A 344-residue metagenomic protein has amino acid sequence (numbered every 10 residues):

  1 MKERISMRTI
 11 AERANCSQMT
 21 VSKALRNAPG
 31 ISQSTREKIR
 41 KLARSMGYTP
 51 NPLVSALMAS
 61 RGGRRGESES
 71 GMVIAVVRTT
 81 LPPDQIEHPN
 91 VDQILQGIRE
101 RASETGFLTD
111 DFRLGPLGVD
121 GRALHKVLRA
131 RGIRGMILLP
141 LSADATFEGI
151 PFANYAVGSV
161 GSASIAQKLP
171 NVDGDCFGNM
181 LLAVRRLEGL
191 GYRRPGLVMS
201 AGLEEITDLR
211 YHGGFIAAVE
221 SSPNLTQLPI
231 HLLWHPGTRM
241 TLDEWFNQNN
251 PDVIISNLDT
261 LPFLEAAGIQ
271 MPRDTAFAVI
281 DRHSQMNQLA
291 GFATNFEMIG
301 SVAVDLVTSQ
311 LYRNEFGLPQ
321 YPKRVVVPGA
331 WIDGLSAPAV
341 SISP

Functional and structural regions predicted by a protein language model:
M1-R65: N-terminal helix-turn-helix DNA-binding module of bacterial transcription factors
K2, M46-L124, A201, I216: Amphipathic helical "hinge" segments at domain boundaries
A75, A130-P140, R194-S200, P229-L233 (+2 more regions): Periplasmic-binding protein-like
A102-G115, Q167, G196-V198, L209-R239: Short beta-strand elements in bilobed, periplasmic/extracellular small-molecule ligand-binding domains
L139-N179, F277-A290: Flexible loop/hinge segments that line or gate small-molecule binding clefts
P170-L197, T238-D243, A293-E315: Hydrophobic alpha-helical segments within soluble ligand-binding/sensing domains
A183-S222, G317-P338: An alpha-beta-alpha
F246-P344: Flexible loop/turn connectors
